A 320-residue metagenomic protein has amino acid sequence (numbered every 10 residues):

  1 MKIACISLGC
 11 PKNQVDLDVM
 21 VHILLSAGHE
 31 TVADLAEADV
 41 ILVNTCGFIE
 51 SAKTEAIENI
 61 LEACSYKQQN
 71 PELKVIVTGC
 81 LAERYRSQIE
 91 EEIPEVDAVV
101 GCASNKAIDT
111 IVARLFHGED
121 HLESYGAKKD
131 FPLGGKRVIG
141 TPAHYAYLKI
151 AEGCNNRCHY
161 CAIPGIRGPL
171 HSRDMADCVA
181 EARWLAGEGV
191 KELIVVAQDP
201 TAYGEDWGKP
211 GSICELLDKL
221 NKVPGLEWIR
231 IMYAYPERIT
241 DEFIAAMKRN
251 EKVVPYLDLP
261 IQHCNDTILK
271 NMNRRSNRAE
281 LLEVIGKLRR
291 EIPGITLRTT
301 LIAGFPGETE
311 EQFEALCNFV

Functional and structural regions predicted by a protein language model:
M1-Y203, E242, L257, A279-R290 (+2 more regions): Proteins enriched for Cys/Gly/acidic motifs involved in redox and nucleic-acid/cofactor modification
V75-I76, R84, G187-F313: Conserved SAM/AdoMet-binding glycine-rich loop
